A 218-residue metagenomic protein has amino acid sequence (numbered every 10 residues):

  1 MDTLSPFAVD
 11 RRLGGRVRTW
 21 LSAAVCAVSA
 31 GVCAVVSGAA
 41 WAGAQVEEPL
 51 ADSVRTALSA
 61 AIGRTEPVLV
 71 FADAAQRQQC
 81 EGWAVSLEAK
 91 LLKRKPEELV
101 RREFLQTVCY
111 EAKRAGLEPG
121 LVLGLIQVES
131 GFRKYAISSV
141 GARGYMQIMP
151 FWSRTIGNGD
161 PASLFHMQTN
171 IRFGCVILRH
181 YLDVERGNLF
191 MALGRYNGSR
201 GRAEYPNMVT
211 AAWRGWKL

Functional and structural regions predicted by a protein language model:
M1-A89, K93-L99, R214-L218: N-terminal secretory targeting signals
S59, E66-L218: Catalytic glycan-binding domains that act on GlcNAc-containing polysaccharides
